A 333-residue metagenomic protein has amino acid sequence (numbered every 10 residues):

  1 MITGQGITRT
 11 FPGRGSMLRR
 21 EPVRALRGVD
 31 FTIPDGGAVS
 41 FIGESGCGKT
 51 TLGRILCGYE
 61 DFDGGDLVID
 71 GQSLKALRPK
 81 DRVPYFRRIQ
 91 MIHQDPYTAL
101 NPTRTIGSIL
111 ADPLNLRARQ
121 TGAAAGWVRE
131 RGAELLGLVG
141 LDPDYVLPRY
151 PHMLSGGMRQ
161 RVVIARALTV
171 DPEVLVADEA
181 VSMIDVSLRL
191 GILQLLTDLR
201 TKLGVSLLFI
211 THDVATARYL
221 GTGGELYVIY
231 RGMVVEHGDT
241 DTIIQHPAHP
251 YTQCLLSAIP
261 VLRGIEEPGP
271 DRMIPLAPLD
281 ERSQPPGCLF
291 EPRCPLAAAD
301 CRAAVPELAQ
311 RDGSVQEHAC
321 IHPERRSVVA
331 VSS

Functional and structural regions predicted by a protein language model:
M1-H246, S257, E324-S333: ABC transporter nucleotide-binding domains
M17, G238-S333: Charged, flexible cofactor/metal-binding loops and thiol motifs
